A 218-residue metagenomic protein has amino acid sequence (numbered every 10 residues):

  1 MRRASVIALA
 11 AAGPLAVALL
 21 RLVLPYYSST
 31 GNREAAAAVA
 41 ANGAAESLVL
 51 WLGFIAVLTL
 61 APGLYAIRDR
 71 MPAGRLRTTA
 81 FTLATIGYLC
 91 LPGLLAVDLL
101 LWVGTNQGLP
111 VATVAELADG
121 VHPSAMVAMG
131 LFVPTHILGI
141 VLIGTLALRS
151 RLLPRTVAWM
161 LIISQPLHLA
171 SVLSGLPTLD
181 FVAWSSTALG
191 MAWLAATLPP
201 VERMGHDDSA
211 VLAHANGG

Functional and structural regions predicted by a protein language model:
M1-G218: Hydrophobic, aromatic-enriched alpha-helical segments typical of multi-pass transmembrane helices
